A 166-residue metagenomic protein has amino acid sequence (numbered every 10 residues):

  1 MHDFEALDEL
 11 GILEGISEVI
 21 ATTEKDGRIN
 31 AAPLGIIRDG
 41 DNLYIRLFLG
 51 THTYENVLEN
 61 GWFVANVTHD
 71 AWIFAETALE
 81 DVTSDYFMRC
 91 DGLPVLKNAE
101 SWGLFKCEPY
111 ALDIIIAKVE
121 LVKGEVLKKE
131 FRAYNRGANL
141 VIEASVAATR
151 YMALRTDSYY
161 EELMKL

Functional and structural regions predicted by a protein language model:
M1-G61, W72: N-terminal structural module
H52-F87: Glycine-rich, pocket-lining loop/helix-strand segments that form or immediately flank
E80-L96, E100: Extended, positively charged loop/linker patches that create polyanion-binding surfaces
W102-C107: A short, hydrophobic beta-strand-centered structural micro-motif
E108-S158: Flexible glycine-rich active-site/ligand-binding loops centered on an Asp-His dyad
S158-L166: Charge/polar-rich, low-complexity and marginally structured segments
